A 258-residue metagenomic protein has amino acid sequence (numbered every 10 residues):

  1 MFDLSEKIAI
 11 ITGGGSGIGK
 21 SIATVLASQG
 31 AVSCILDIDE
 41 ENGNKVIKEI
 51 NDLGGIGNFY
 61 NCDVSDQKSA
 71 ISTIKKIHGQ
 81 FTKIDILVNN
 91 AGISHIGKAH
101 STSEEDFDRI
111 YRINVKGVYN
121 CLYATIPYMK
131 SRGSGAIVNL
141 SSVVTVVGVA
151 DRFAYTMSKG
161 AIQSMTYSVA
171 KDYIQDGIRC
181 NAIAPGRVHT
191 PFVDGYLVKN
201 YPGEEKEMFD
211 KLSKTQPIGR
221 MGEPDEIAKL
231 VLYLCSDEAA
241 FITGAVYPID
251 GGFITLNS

Functional and structural regions predicted by a protein language model:
L4-C34: Canonical Rossmann dinucleotide-binding motif of NAD(H)/NADP(H)-dependent dehydrogenases/reductases, specifically
K98-A99, S103-Y111, L212: Substrate-binding pocket helix/loop in short-chain dehydrogenase/reductase
L122, S158: Active-site helix of classical SDR
P127, K171-Q175, A240: Alpha-helical segment proximal to the catalytic Tyr-Lys
S142: Residue(s) in the substrate-gating loop at a strand-loop-helix junction that position the organic substrate next
V147, L232, T243-S258: Short C-terminal tail/terminal secondary-structure segment of NAD(P)H-dependent dehydrogenase/reductase domains
A182, K206-E238, I242, G251: C-terminal helical subdomain
